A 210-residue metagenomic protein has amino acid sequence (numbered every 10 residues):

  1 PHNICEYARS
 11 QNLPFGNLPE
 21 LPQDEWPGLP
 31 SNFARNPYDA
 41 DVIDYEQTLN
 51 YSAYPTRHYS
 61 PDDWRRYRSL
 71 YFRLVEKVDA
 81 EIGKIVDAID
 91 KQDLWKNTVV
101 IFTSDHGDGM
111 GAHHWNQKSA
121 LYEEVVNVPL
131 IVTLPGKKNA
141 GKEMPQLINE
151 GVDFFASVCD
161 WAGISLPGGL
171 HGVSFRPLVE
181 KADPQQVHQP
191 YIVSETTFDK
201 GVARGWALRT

Functional and structural regions predicted by a protein language model:
P1-N97, I101-I148, W161-I164, G168: Active-site-proximal cap/lid insertion segments
H106-A112, D153-F155, D160-T210: C-terminal cap/loop subdomain of S1 sulfatases and analogous C-terminal strand-loop tails that border
